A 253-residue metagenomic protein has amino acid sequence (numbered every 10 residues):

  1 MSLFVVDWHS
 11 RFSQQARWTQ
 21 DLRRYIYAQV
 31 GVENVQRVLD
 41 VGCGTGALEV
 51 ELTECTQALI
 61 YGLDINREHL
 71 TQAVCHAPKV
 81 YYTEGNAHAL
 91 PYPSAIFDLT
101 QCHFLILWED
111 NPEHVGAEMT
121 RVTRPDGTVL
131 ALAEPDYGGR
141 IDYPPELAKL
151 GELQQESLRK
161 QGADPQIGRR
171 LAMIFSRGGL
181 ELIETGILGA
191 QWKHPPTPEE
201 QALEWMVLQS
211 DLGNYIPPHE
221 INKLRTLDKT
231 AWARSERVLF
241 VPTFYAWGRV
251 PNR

Functional and structural regions predicted by a protein language model:
M1-Q20: Class I SAM-dependent methyltransferase Rossmann-like catalytic core, especially the SAM/SAH-binding loop
F4-W8, I183-V238: C-terminal helical/coil "lid" or tail adjacent to the Rossmann-like core of SAM-dependent
R17-N34: Conserved alpha-helix/loop element of class I SAM-dependent methyltransferases that forms part of the SAM/SAH-binding
R37-L39, T45-A89: Class I SAM-dependent methyltransferase SAM/SAH-binding core
H88-L99: A short acidic, Gly/Pro-enriched loop at the edge of an enzyme's catalytic core that lines a small-molecule cofactor
D98-P112: A short SAM/SAH-binding and catalytic strip from SAM-dependent methyltransferases
E113-T128: A short glycine-rich, Lys/Arg-flanked "PGG" loop and its adjoining helix->strand segment in the class I
L130-P196, Y215: Conserved catalytic/acceptor-binding region of the Class I
